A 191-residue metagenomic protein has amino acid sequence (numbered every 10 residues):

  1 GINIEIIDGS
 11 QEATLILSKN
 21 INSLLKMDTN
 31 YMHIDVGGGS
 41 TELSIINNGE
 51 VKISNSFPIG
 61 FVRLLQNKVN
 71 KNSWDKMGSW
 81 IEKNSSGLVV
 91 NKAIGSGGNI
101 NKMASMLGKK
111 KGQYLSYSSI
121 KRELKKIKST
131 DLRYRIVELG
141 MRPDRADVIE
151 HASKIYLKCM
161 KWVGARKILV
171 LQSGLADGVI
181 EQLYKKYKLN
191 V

Functional and structural regions predicted by a protein language model:
G1-N30, I45-V191: Helical "lid/coupling" subdomains associated with nucleotide-phosphate turnover
Y31-D35: Short glycine-aspartate micro-motif
G37-E42, G98: Ser/Thr-glycine-rich phosphate-binding loops at phosphate-binding pockets of nucleotides, nucleotide cofactors
